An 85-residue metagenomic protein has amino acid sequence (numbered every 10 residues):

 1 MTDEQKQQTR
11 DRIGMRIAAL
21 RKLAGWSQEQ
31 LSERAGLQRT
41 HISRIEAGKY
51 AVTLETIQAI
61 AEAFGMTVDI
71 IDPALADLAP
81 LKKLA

Functional and structural regions predicted by a protein language model:
M1-L23: A short, Lys/Arg-rich alpha-helix, primarily the initiator
M15-R34, A59, A85: Short basic helix-loop element that most often maps to the first helix and adjoining turn of HTH DNA-binding modules
I17, L31-S32, I42-I45, I71: Conserved hydrophobic/aromatic packing and binding residues within compact polymer-binding modules
G36-A51: Recognition helix of helix-turn-helix/homeodomain-like DNA-binding domains that insert into the DNA major groove
K49-E62: Short, basic-rich loop-to-helix N-cap that marks the start of a DNA-contacting helix
E62, I70-A85: Short, charged recognition helix plus adjacent turn of helix-turn-helix-like nucleic-acid-binding domains
